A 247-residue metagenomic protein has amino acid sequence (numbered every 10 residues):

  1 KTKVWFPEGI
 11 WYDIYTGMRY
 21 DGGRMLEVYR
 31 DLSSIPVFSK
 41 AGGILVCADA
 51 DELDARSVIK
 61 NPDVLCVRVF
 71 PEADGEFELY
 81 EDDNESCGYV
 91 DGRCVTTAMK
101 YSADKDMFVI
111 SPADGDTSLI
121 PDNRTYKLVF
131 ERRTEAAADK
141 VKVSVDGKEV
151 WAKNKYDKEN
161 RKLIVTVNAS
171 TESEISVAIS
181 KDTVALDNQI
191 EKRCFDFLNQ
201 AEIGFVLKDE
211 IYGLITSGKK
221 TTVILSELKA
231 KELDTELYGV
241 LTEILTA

Functional and structural regions predicted by a protein language model:
K1-A138, G147: Catalytic core of carbohydrate-active enzymes
K1-F6, N168-T171, S180: Hydrophobic transmembrane alpha-helix bundles
D49, V141, Q189-I190: Short, charged, solvent-exposed linker or helix-capping segments at domain edges/interfaces that act as flexible hinges
S111-S118, T166-E172, D182: Secondary-structure transition/turn motif
F130, K148-V150, I224, L237: Sequence-structural signature of mature extracellular/luminal beta-sheet repeat domains, prominently beta-propellers
V141-K153: A surface/secretory-pathway sequence property marking extracellular, secreted, or lumenal proteins enriched
K153-S176: A surface-exposed beta-strand-loop module
S170-E174, S180-A247: Mature N-terminal, pre-catalytic/accessory segment of carbohydrate-active enzymes
